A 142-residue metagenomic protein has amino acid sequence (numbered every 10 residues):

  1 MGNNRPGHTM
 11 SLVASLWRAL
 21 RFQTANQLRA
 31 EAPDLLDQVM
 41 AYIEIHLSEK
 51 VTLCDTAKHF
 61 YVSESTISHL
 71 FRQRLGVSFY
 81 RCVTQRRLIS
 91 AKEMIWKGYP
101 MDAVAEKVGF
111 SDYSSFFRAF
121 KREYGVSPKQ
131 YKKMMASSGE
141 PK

Functional and structural regions predicted by a protein language model:
M1-A41, I45, C54-F60, Q73-S78 (+1 more regions): Short, Lys/Arg-enriched, Trp-marked, Pro/Gly-tolerant hinge/linker segments that flank
A41, I45, K50-C54, Q73-S111 (+1 more regions): Terminal helix-turn-helix DNA-binding modules in bacterial transcription factors
S63-E64, S111-D112: Short coil turns linking two alpha-helices in DNA-binding domains
I67, F71, S115-F116, F120: Short hydrophobic/aromatic patch on the recognition helix
R118-K142: …primarily DNA-binding HTH/wHTH and HhH modules…
